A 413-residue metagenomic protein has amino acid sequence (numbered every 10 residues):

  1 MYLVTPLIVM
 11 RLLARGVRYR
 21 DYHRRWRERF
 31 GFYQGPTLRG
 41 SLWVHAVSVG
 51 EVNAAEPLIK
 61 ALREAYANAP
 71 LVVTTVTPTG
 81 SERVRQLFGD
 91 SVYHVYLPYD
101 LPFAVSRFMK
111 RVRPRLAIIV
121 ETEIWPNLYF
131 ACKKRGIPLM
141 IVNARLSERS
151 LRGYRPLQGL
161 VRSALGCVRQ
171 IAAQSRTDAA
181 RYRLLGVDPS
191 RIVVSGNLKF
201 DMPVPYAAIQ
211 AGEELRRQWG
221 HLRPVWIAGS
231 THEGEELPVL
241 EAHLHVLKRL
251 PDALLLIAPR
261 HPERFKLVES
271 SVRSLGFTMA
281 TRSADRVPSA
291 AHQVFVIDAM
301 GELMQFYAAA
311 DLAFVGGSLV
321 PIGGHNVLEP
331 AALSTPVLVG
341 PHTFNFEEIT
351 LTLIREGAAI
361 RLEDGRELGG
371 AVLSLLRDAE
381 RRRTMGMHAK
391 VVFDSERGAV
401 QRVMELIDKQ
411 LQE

Functional and structural regions predicted by a protein language model:
M1-E413: Nucleotide-activated sugar donor-binding and catalytic core shared by glycosyltransferases and related lipid-linked
